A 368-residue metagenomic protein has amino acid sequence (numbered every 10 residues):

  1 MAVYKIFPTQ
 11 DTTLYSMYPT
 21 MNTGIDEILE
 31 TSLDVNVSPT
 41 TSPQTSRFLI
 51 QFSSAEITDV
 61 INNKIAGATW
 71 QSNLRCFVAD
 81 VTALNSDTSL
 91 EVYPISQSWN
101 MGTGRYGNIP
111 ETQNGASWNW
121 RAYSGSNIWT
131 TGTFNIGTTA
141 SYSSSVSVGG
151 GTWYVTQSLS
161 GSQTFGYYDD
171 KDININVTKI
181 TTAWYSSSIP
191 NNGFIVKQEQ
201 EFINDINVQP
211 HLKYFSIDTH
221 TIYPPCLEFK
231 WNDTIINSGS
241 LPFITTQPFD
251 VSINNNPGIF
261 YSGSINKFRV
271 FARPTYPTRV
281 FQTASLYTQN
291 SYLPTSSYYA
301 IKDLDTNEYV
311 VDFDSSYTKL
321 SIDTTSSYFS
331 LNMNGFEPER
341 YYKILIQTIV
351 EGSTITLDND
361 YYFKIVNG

Functional and structural regions predicted by a protein language model:
M1-I259, S264, F271-Y276, S285 (+4 more regions): Secreted, disulfide-rich extracellular signaling modules
F52, L331-N334: Hydrophobic core positions of the immunoglobulin-like beta-sandwich fold
I195-E199, N334-T356: Internal, hydrophobic beta-strand segments that form the core of beta-sheet-rich folds
T275-Q282, Y292: Extracellular acidic loop/turn motifs
Q289: Extracellular attachment/recognition segments
P294-Y298, Y342: Small/polar, repeat-rich beta-turn/loop motifs that tile beta-strand-dominated architectures
S326-S330: Short S/T/G- and acidic-enriched coil/turn segments that sit immediately N-terminal to beta-strands in beta-sandwich
V350-G368: Short beta-strand elements
